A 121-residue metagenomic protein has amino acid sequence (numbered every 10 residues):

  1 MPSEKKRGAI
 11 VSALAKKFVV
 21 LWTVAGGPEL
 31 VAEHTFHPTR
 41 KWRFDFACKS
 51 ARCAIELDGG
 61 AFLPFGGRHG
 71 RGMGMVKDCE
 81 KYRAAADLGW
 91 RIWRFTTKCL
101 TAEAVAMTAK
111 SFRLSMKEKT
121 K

Functional and structural regions predicted by a protein language model:
M1-K121: Nucleic-acid endo/exonuclease domains
